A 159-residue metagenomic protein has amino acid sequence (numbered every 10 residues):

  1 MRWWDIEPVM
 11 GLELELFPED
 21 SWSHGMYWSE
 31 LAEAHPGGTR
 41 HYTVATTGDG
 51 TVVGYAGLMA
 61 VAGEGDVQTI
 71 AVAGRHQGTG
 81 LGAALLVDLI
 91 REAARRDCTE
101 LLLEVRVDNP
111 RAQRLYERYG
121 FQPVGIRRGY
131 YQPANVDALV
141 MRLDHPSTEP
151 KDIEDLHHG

Functional and structural regions predicted by a protein language model:
W3-W4, P8-T79, L86-R96, D144-T148 (+1 more regions): Acetyl-CoA-dependent GNAT
G54, G80-G82, N109, G120-F121: Conserved phosphate-binding and hydrolysis motifs of nucleotide-dependent enzymes
V72, R106-V107: Short amphipathic helical patch at the helix-1/turn junction of helix-turn-helix
L86, D108-A112, G129-A134: Short glycine/proline-centered loop/turn elements that form peptide/ligand docking sites
A93-E104, R127: Conserved GNAT acetyl-CoA-binding A-motif
R96, R114, R118-Y119: Structural motif
E104, E117, Q122-L139: Conserved catalytic-core motifs of GNAT/GCN5-like acyltransferases
